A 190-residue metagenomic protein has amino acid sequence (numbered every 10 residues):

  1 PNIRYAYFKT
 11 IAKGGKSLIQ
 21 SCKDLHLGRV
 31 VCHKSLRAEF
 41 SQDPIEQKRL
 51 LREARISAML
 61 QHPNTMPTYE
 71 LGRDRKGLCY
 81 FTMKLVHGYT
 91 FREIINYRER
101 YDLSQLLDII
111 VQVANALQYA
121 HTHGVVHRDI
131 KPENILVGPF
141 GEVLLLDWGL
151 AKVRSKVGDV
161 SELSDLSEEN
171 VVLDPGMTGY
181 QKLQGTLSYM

Functional and structural regions predicted by a protein language model:
F8-G14, I19: Protein kinase glycine-rich loop
K23-V30: Conserved N-lobe loop of protein kinases adjacent to the ATP-binding glycine-rich P-loop
R37-M59: AlphaC helix of the eukaryotic protein kinase fold
E70-G72: A short, aromatic-enriched beta-strand patch in the conserved N-lobe beta-sheet of the protein kinase catalytic domain
K76-T90: Conserved short submotifs of the Hanks-type protein kinase catalytic core that shape the nucleotide-binding pocket
T90-Y101: AlphaC helix of the protein kinase catalytic domain
I109-I110: Activation segment signature within eukaryotic-like protein kinase domains
N115-V125: Protein kinase catalytic-loop region centered on the HRD/HxD motif
